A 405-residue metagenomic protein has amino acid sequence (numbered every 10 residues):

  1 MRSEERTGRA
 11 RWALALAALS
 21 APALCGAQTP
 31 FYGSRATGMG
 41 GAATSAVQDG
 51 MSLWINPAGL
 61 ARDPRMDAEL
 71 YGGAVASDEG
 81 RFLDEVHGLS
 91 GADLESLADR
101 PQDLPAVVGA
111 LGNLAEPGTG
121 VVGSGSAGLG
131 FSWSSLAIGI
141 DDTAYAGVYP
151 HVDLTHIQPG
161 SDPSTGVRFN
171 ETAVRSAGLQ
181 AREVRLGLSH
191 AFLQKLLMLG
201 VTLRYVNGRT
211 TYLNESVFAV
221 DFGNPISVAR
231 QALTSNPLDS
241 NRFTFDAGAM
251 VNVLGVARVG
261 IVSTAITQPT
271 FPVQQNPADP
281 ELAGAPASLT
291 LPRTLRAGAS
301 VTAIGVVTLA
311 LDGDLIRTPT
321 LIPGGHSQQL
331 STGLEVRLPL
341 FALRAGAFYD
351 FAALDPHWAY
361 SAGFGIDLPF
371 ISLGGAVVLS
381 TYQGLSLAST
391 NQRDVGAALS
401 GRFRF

Functional and structural regions predicted by a protein language model:
R2-L14: Bacterial N-terminal signal peptides that target proteins for export
A13, S45-Q48, G255-V256: Short hydrophobic "helix-edge" motifs at membrane interfaces and signal-peptide entry regions
A13-A23: Bacterial N-terminal signal peptides
L24-V148, A388: N-terminal, post-signal peptide beta-strand-biased segments of exported outer-membrane/organellar beta-barrel and other
Q28-F31, G128-F405: Outer-membrane beta-barrel porins/channels
